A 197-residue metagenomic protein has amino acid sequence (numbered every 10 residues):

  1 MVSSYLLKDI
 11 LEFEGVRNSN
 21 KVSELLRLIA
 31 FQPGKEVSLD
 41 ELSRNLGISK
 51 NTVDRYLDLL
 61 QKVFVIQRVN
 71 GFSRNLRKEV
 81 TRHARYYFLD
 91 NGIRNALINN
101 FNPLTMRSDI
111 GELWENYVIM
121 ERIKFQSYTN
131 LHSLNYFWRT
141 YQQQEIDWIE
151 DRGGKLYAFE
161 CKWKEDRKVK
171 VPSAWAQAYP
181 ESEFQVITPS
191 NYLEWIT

Functional and structural regions predicted by a protein language model:
M1-L59: Conserved helicase/translocase motor-coupling segment
D58-V65, V69-T197: A cross-kingdom feature that marks ATP-driven nucleic-acid transaction machinery
